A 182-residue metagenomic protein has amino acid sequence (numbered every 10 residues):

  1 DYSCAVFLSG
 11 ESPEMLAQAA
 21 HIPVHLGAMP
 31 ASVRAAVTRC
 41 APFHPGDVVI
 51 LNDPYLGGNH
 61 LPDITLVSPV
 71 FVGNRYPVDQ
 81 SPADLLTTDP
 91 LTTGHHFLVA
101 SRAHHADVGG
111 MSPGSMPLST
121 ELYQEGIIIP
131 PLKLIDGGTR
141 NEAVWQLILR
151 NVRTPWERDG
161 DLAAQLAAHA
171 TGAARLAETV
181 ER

Functional and structural regions predicted by a protein language model:
D1-V72, L98-H104: Long, structured ligand/cofactor-binding scaffold of large enzymes
F7, T87-T88, A163: A generic "functional-site adjacency" signal
V24-G27, G57, S119-T120, G138 (+1 more regions): Hydrophobic core positions in small helical hairpin nucleic-acid-binding modules
S32-V33, P42-F43, N74, S112-P113 (+2 more regions): Glycine-rich loops and low-complexity Gly/Arg-rich segments that provide flexible linkers or classic glycine-based
N74-G94: Intrinsic disorder/low-complexity segments
H95-N151: Gly/Pro-rich active-site capping loops and adjacent beta-alpha segments that organize cofactor/substrate pockets
I128-R182: N-terminal leader/propeptide and maturation segments of large enzyme subunits in energy/redox metabolism and hydrolases
